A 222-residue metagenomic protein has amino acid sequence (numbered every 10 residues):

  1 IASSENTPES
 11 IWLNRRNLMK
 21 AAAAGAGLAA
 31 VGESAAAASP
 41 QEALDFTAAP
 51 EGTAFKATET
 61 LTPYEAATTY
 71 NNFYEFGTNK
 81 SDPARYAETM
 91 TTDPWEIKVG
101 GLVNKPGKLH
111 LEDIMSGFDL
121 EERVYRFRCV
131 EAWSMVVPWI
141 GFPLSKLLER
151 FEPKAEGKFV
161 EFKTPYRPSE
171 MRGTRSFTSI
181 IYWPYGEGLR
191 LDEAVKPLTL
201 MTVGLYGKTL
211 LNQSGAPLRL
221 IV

Functional and structural regions predicted by a protein language model:
I1-A2, N6, V31, A35-A43: Basic/polar N-terminal segments that are highly enriched at the extreme N-terminus, encompassing both cleavable
I1-L13, A24: N-terminal secretory signal peptides
R15-R16, R219: Short, cationic motifs built from Arg/Lys/His that form the positively charged side of catalytic pockets
N17-S39: N-terminal export signals
P40-V222: Structured, non-membrane catalytic/scaffold regions adjacent to prosthetic-group chemistry
